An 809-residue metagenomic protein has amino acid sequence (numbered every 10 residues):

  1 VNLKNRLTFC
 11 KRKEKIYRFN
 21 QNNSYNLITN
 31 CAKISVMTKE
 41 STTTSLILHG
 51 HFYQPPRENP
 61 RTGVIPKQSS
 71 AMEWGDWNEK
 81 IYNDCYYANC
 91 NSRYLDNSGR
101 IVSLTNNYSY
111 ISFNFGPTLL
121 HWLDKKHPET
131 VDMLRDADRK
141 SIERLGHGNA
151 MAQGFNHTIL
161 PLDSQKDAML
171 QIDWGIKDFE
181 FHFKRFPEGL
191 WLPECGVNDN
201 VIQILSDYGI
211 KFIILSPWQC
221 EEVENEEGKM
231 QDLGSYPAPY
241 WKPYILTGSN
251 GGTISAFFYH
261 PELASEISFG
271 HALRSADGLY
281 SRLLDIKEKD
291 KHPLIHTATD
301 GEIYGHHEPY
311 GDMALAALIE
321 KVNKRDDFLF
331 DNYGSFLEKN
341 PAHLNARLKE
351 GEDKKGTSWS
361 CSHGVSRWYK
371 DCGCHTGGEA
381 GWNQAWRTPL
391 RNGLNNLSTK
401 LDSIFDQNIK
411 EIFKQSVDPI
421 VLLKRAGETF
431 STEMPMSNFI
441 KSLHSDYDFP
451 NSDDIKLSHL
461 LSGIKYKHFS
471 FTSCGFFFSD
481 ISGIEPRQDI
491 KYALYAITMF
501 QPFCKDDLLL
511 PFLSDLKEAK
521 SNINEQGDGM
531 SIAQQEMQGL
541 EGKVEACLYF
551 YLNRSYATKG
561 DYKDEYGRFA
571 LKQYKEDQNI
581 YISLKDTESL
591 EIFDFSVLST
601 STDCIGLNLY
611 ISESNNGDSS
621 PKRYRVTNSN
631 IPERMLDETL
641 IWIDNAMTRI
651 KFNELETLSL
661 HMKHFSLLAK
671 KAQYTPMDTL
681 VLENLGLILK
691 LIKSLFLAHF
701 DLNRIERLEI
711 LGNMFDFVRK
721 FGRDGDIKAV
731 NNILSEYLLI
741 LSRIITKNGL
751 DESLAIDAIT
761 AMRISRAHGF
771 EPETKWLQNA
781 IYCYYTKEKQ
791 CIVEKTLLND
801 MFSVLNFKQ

Functional and structural regions predicted by a protein language model:
T8-K11, K15-R18, Y25-V36: Short, positively charged and aromatic/hydrophobic N-terminal segments
E40-L95, T118, Q231-S555, S614-D618 (+4 more regions): Active-site and substrate-binding clefts of carbohydrate-active enzymes
S45-G50, Q54-Q165, L170-Q171, F186-L192 (+1 more regions): Short, well-structured secondary-structure segments
D132-R144, G148-N149, R185, S206-G248 (+3 more regions): Acidic, His- and aromatic-enriched active-site or binding-groove loops in soluble protein domains that engage sugars
A168-L192, L284-H296: CE4/NodB-like, metal-dependent polysaccharide N-deacetylase domain that modifies extracellular/periplasmic N-acetylated
N451, S458-L461, F476-K505, D561-S612: Segments forming glycine/polar-rich beta-alpha architectures that bind adenosine-containing cofactors
Q578-A672: Terminal end segments
A672-Q809: Extended alpha-helical scaffold segments
